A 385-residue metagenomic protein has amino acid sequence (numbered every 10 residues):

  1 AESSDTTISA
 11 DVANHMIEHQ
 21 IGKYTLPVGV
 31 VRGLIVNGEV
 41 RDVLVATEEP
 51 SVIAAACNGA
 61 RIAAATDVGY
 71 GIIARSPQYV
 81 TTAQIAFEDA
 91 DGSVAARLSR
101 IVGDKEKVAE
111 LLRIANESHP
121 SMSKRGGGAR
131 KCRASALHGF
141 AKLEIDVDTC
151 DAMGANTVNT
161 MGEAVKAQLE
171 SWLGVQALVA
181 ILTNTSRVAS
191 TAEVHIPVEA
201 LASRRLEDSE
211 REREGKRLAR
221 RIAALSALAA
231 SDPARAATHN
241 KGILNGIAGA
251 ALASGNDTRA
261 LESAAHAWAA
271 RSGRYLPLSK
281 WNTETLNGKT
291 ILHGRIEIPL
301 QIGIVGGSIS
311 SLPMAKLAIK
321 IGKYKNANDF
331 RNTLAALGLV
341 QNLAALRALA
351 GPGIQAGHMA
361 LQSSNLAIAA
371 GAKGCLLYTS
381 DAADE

Functional and structural regions predicted by a protein language model:
A1-K23: Short, Gly/Pro- and small/polar-rich lid/capping loops
E2-S3, V68-R75, E117-R133, W172-N184 (+6 more regions): Flexible, glycine/charged-enriched surface loops at secondary-structure junctions
V28-V52, C150-D151, N156-V158, D232-G255 (+2 more regions): Conserved phosphate/anionic-ligand binding catalytic regions in large, soluble enzymes, centered on
V52-G71, Q341, Q355: Mobile "lid/hinge" segments at catalytic clefts and subdomain interfaces of large enzymes
Y79-E207, E214-A230: Glycine-rich, mobile lid/loop segments that gate access to catalytic sites or pores
V158-T160, A164-W172, Q176-M314: Glycine-rich anion/phosphate-binding loop at the beta-strand->alpha-helix junction
S254-T258, R271-I368, A372: C-terminal catalytic subdomain
Y378-D384: Conserved small/polar residues in nucleotide/adenosyl-binding loops
